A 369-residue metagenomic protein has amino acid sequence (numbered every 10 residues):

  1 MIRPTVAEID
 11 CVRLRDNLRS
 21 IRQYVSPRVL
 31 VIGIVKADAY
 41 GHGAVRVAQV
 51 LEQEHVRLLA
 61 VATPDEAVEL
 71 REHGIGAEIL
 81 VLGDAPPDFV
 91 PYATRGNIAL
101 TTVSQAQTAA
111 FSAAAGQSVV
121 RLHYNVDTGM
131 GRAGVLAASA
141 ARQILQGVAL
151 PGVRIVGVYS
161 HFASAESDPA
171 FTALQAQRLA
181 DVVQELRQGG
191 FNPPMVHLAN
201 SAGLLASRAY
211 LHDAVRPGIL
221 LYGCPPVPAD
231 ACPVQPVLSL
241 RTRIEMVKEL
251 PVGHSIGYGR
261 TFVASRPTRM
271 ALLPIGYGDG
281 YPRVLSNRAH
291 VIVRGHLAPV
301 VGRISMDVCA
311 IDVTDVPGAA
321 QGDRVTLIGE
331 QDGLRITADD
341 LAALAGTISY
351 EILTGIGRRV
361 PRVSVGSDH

Functional and structural regions predicted by a protein language model:
I2-I9, R13-R15, P27-H197, L211: Active-site-proximal beta-alpha core segment in soluble small-molecule metabolic enzymes
I9, V35-A37, T63-P64, D84 (+12 more regions): Fold-independent oxyanion-binding glycine-rich loops and adjacent beta-strand/coil segments at enzyme active sites
N17-R19: Alpha-helical scaffold segments that flank or form the walls of functional sites
Y24: Conserved PLP-enzyme active-site core in the AAT-like
L70, N200, G322: Divalent metal-coordination and catalytic microenvironments
V81, I155, I244, V300-V301: A structural signal for short, hydrophobic beta-strand segments that form beta-sheets in beta-rich/all-beta domains
D168-T268: Anionic-ligand-binding alpha/beta catalytic cores of soluble enzymes and soluble regulatory domains that recognize
E249-H369: C-terminal accessory subdomain/extension
